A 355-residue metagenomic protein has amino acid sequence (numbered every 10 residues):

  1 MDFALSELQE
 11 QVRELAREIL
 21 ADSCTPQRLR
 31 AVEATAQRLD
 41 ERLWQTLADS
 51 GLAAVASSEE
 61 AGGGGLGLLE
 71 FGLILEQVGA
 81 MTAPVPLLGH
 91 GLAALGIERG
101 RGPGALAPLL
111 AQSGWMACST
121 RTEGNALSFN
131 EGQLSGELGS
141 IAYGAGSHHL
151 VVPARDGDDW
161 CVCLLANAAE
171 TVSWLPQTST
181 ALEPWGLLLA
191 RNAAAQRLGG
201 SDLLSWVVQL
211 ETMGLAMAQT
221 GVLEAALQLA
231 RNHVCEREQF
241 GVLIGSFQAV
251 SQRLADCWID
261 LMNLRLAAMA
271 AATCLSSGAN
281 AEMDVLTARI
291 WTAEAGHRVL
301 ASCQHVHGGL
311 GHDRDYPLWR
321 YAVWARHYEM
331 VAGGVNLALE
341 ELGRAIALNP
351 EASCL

Functional and structural regions predicted by a protein language model:
D2, R13, L73, L92 (+1 more regions): Glycine-rich phosphate/cofactor-binding loops in nucleotide/flavin-utilizing enzymes
D2-L8, V12, S173-M262, S353: Glycine-rich beta->alpha junctions and the first turn(s) of the following alpha-helix
L5-Q9, A36, P103-L106, L243 (+4 more regions): Residue-level recognition of alpha-helical structural elements
L8, V12-L15, D22, V250 (+6 more regions): Heptad-repeat coiled-coil/leucine-zipper interface motif in alpha-helices, recognizing the periodic a/d hydrophobic core
A21-S173, G343-I346: Glycine-rich flavin
Q27-T35, R231, Q239-V242, L261-W291 (+2 more regions): C-terminal helix-coil-helix/basic helical segment that borders enzyme active sites and/or dimer interfaces and provides
V85, T220, E224-L227, L254-C257 (+4 more regions): Alpha-helical transition-metal enzyme core signature, strongest for iron centers
